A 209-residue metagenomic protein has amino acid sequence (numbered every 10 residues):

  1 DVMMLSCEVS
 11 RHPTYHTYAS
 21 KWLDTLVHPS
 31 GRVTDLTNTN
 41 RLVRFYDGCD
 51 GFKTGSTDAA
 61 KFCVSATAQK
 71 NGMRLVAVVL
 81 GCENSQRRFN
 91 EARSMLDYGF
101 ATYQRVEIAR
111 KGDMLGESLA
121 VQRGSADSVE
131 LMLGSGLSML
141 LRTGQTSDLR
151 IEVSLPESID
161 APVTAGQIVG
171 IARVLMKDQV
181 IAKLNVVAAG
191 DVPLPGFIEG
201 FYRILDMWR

Functional and structural regions predicted by a protein language model:
D1-R209: Domain-terminus/edge residues, biased toward the C-terminal soluble/receptor-binding domains of extracytoplasmic
